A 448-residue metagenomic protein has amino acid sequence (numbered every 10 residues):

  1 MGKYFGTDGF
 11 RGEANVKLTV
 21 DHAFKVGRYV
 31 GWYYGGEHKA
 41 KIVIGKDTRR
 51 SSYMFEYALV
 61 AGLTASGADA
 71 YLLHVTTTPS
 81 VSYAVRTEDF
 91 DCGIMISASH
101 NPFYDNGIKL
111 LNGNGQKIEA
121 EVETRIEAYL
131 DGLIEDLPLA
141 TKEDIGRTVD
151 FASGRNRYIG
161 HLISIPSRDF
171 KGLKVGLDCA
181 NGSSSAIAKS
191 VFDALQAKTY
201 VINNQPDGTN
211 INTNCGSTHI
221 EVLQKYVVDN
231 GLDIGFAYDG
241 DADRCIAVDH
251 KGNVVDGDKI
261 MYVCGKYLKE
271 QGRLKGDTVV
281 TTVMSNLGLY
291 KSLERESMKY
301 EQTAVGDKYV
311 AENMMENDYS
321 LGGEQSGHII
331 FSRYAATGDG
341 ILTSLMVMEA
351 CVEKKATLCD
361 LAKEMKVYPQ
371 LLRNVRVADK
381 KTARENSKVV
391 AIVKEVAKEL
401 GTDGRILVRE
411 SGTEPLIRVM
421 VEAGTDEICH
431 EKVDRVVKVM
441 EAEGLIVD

Functional and structural regions predicted by a protein language model:
M1-A61, A65-S66, I145-K174, K381 (+1 more regions): An N-terminal, well-structured beta->alpha segment
D8, I44, V81, I94 (+11 more regions): Buried hydrophobic positions in well-ordered alpha/beta secondary-structure cores of metabolic enzymes
E13, N106-N230: Gly/Ser/Thr-enriched, mixed-charge loops and adjacent short helices that form phosphate/oxyanion-binding elements
K39-D47, K174-G176, D277-V283, R418-M420: Short glycine-rich phosphate-binding loop at a beta-alpha junction
K41-D105, S190-V248: N-terminal small/polar loop signature for handling phosphorylated ligands or for N-terminal nucleophile
G45-D47, L177-C179, D249, R333 (+1 more regions): Short glycine-centered, acidic/aromatic-flanked micro-motifs in structured strand/loop junctions that mark active-site
T124-I159, S164, H250-G323, I330-F331: Proline/glycine-rich low-complexity loops and linkers
I234, Q271-D448: Phosphate-binding and adjacent anionic-ligand microenvironments
